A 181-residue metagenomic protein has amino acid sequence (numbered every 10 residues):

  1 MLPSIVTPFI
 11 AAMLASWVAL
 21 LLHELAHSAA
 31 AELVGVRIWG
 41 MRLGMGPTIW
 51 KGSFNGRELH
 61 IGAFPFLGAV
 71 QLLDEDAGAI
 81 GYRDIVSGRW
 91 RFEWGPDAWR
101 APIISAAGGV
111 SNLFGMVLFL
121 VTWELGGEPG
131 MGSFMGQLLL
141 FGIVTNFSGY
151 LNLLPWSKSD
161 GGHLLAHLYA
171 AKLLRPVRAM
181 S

Functional and structural regions predicted by a protein language model:
M1-S181: Hydrophobic transmembrane alpha-helices and their immediate loop junctions in multi-pass integral membrane proteins
